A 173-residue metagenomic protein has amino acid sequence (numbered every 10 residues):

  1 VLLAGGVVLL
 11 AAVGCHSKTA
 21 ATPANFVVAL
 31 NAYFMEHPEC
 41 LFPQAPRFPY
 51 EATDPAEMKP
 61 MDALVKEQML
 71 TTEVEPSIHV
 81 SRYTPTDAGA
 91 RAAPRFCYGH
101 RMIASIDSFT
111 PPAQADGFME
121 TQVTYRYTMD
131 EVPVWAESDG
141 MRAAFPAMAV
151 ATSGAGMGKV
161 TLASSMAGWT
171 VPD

Functional and structural regions predicted by a protein language model:
V1-L3: Bacterial N-terminal signal peptides that target proteins for export
A11-G14: C-terminal motif of bacterial Sec signal peptides marking the signal peptidase cleavage site
H16-K18: Bacterial signal peptide processing site
T22-Q44: Post-signal peptide N-terminal segment of mature Sec-exported envelope proteins
P55-T71: Basic amphipathic alpha-helical segments that dock to polyanions
T71-R101: Accessory beta->alpha helical hairpin/"wing" motif in late/C-terminal subdomains of nucleic-acid enzymes
G99-D116: Short amphipathic beta-strand and strand-loop transition segments with alternating hydrophobic
Q122-A136, G140-D173: Short beta-strand edge/turn micro-motifs at domain boundaries
